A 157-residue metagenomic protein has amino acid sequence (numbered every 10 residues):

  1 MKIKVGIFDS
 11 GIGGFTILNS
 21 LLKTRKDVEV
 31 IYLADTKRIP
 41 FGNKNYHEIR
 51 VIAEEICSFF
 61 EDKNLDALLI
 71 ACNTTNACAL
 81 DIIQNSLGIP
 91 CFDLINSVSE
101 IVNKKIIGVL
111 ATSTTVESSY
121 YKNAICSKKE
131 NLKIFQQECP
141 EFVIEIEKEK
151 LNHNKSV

Functional and structural regions predicted by a protein language model:
M1-V157: Non-catalytic structural scaffold of enzyme domains
